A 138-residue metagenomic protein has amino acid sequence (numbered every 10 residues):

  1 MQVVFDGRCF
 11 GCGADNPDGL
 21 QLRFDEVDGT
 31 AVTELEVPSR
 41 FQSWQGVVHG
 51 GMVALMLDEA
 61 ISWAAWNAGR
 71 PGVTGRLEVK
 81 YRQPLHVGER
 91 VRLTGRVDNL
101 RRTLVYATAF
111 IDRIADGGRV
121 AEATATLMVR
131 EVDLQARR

Functional and structural regions predicted by a protein language model:
M1-S39: Non-catalytic linker/capping segments at the edges of enzyme domains
A14, H49, V53-L57, A65 (+1 more regions): Short, flexible micro-motifs
L20, G29-A31, V73-G75, V91 (+2 more regions): Hydrophobic core residues within well-ordered beta-strands of beta-rich domains
V32-L55: A conserved, well-ordered hydrophobic junction motif at loop->secondary-structure transitions
E34-E36, E78-K80, T94-R96, F110 (+1 more regions): Residue-level recognition of well-ordered beta-strand positions that form the cores of beta-sheet-rich folds across
A60-R92, V97: Hydrophobic beta-strand-centered segment that forms part of the acyl-chain substrate-binding groove
L85-V87, V97-R138: HotDog/MaoC-like acyl-thioester-processing domains
